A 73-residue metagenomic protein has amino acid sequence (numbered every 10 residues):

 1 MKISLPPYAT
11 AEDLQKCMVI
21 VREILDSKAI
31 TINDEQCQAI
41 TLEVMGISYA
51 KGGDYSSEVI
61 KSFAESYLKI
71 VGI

Functional and structural regions predicted by a protein language model:
M1-K2, G72: Hydrophobic membrane-targeting and insertion signals
K2-D34: N-terminal acidic leader/helix
A39-I73: Short, charged early-sequence alpha-helical segments and their helix-coil boundaries
